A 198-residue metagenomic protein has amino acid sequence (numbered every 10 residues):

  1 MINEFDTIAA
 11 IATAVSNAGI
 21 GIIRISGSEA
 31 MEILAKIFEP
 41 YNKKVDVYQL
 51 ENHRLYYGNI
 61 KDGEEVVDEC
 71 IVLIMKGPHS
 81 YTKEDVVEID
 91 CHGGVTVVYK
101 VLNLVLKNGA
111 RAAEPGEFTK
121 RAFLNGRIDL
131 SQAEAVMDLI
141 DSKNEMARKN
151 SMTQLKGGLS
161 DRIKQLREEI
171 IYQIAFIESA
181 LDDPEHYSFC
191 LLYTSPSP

Functional and structural regions predicted by a protein language model:
M1-K149, T153, G157: A glycine-rich (often HGG/GG-containing) alpha/beta subdomain
N150-Q173, L181-D182, H186-L192: An accessory alpha-helical subdomain
Y193-P198: Conserved small/polar residues in nucleotide/adenosyl-binding loops
